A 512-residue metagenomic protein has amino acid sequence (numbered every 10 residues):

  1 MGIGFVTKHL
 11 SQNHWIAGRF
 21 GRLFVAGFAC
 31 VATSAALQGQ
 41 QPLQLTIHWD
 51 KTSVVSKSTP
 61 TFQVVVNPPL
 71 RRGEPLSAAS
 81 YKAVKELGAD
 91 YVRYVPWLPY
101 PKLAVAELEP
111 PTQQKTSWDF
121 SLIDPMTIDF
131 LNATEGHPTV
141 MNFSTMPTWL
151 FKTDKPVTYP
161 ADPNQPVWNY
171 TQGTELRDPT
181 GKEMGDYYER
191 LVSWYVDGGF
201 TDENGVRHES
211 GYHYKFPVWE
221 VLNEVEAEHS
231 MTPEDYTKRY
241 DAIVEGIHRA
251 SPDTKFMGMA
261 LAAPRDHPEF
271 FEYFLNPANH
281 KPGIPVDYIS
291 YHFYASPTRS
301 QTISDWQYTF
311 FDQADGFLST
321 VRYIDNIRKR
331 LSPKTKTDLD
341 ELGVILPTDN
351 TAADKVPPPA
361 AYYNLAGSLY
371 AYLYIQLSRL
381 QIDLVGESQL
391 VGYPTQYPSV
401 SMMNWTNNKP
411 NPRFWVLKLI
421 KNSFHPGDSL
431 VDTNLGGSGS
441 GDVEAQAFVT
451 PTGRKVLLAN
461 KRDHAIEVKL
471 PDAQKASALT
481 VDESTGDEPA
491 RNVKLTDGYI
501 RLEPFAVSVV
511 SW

Functional and structural regions predicted by a protein language model:
M1-R19: N-terminal secretory signal peptides that target proteins for export/translocation
G39-A83, L87-D90: Mature N-terminal, pre-catalytic/accessory segment of carbohydrate-active enzymes
F62, F130, L191, W219 (+5 more regions): Conserved, mostly hydrophobic/aromatic
L87-F310: Substrate-binding cleft and catalytic face of glycoside hydrolase catalytic domains, especially the flexible beta-alpha
S296-T351: Glycoside hydrolase catalytic-domain groove-lining segments
L339-F424, D428-E444: Aromatic/acidic polysaccharide-binding cleft in carbohydrate-active enzymes
S438-Q474, V481-E483, F505, V509: Carbohydrate-binding surface patches
R491-W512: C-terminal beta-strand-rich structural cap/linker in extracellular carbohydrate-active enzymes
